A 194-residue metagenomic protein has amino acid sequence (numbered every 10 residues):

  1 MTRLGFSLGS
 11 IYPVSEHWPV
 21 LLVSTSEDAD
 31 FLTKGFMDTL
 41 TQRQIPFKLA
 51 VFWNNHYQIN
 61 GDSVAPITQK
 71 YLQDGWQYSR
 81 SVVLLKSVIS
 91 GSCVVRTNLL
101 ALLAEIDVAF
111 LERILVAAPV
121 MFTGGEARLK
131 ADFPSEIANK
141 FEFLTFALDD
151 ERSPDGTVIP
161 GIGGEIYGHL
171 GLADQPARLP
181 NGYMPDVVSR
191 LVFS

Functional and structural regions predicted by a protein language model:
M1-P13: Active-site-facing substrate-recognition patch
L4, L21-I45, G61: Charge-rich, low-complexity intrinsically disordered linkers/tails that border or connect globular domains
P13-E27, L115-A117: Short glycine-rich phosphate-binding loop at a beta-alpha junction
L21, K48-A50, V83, L115-A117 (+1 more regions): A structural signal for isolated positions on well-ordered beta-strands in alpha/beta enzyme cores
L22-L32, S87-T97, V120-G125: Gly/Ser/Thr-rich loops at beta-strand to alpha-helix junctions that form or flank small-molecule/cofactor-binding
G35-L40, R96-L103: Histidine-anchored nucleotide/phosphate-binding helix
L40-V82, K86, V94: Short, glycine/charge-rich flexible loops or terminal/linker lids adjacent to PRPP-binding catalytic cores
L100-S194: PRPP-dependent phosphoribosyltransferase catalytic core
